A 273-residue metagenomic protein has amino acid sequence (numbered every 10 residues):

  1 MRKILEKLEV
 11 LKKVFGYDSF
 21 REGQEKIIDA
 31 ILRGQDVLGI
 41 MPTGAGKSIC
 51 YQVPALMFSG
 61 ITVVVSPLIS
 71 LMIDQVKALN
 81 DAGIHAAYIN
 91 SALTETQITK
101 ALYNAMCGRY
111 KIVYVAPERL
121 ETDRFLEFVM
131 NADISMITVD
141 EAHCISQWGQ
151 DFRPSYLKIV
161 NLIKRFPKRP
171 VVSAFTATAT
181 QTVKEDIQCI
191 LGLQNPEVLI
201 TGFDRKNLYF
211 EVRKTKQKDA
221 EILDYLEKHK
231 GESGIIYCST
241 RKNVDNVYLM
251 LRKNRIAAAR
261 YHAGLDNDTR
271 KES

Functional and structural regions predicted by a protein language model:
L5-V14, D18, E22, K26-S48 (+2 more regions): Helicase motor core with emphasis on the C-terminal RecA-like subdomain
S70: Conserved Rossmann-like nucleotide-cofactor binding loop
